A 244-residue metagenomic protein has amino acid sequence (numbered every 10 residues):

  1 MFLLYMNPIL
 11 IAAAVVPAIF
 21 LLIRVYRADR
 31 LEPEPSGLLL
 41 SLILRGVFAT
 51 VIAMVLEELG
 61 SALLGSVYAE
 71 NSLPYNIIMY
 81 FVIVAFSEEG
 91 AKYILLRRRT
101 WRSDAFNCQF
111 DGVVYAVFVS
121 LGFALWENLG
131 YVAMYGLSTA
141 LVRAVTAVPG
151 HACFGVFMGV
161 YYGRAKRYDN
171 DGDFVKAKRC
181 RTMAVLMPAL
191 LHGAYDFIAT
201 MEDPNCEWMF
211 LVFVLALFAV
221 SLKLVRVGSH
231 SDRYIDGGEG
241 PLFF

Functional and structural regions predicted by a protein language model:
M1-F244: Hydrophobic alpha-helical segments at protein termini of multi-pass membrane proteins
